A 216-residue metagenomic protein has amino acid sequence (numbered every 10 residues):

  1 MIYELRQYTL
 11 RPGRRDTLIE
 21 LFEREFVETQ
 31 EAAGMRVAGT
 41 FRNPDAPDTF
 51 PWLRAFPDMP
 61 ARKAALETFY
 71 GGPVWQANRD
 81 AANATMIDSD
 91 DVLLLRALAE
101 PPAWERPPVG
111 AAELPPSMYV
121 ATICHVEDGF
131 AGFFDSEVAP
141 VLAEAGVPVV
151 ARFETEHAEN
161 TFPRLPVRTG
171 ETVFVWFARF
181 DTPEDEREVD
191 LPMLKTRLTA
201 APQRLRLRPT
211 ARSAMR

Functional and structural regions predicted by a protein language model:
M1-E28, M59, M86-I87, V92-A97 (+1 more regions): Long, low-complexity, intrinsically disordered polar/charged segments
M1-T49, F69-P73, N78-A82, S136: An N-terminus-focused feature that recognizes amino-terminal "leader" regions
Y3-T9, G39-Y70, D91, P116-H125 (+2 more regions): Short, well-ordered beta-strand segments in beta-rich or mixed alpha/beta enzyme and ligand-binding folds
R14-A38, D128-T155, D190-L194: Short amphipathic alpha-helical segments
E28-G34, R62-L66, Q76-D80, P115-Y119 (+2 more regions): Glycine-rich loops and low-complexity Gly/Arg-rich segments that provide flexible linkers or classic glycine-based
R36-D48, V74-P115, V147-E171, D190-R216: Glycine-rich beta-strand-turn "strand-cap" elements at beta-sheet edges
